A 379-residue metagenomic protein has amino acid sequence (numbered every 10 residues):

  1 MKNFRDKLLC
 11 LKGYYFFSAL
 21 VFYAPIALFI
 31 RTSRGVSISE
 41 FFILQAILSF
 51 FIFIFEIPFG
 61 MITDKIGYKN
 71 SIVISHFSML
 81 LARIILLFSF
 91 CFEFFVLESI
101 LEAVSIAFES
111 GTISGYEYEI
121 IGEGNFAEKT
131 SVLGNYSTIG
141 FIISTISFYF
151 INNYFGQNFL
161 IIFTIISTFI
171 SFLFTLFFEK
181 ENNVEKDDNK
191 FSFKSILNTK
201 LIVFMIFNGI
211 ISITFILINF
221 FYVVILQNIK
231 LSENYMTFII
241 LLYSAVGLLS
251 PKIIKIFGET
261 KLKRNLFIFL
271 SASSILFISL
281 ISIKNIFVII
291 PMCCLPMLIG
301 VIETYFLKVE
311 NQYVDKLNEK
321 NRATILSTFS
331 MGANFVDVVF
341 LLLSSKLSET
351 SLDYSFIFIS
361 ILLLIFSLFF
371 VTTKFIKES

Functional and structural regions predicted by a protein language model:
M1-R5, E179-F207: Juxtamembrane intracellular "pre-TM" segments in multi-pass secondary transporters
K2-I54, K200-L241, S330: Helix-loop boundary and gating motifs at the non-cytosolic
F51-I54, G140, M236-E259: Transmembrane alpha-helices of Major Facilitator/SLC transporters
F53-F90: Conserved MFS/SLC helix-loop-helix module at the cytosolic interface between two early adjacent transmembrane helices
F77-C91, S271-K284: C-terminal ends and interior cores of transmembrane alpha-helices in multi-pass membrane transporters/permeases
I100-S137: Cytoplasmic helix-loop-helix junction between adjacent transmembrane helices in 12-TM secondary transporters
T164, F172-D187, T372-S379: Helix-loop junctions on the cytosolic side of multi-pass membrane transporters, especially the intracellular loop
R264-Y305: C-terminal transmembrane helical hairpin of 12-TM major facilitator-type secondary transporters
